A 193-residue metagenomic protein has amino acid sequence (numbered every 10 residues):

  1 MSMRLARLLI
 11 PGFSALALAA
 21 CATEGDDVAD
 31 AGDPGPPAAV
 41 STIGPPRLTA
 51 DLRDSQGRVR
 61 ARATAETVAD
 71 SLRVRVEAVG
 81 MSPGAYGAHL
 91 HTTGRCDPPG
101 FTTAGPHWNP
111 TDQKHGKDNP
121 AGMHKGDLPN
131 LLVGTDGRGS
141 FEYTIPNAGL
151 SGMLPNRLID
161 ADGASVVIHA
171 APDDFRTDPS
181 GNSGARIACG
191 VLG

Functional and structural regions predicted by a protein language model:
M1-I10: Bacterial N-terminal signal peptides that target proteins for export
I10-P11, A38: Intrinsic disorder/low-complexity segments
A17-A20: C-terminal motif of bacterial Sec signal peptides marking the signal peptidase cleavage site
A22-A85, L90-G193: N-terminal leader/targeting pre-sequences
